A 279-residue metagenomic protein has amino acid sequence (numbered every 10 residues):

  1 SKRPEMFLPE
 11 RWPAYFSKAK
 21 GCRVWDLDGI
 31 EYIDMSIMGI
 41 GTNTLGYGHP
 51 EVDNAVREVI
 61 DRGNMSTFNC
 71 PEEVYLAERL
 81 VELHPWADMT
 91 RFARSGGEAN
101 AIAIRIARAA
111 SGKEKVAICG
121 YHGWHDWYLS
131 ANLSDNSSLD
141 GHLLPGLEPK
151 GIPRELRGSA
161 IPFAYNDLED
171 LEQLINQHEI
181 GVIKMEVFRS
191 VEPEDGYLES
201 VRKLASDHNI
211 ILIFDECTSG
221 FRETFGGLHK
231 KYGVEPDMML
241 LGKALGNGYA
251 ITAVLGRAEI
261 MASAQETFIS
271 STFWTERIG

Functional and structural regions predicted by a protein language model:
S1-G279: Conserved N-terminal phosphate-binding loop of PLP-dependent enzymes in the Aspartate aminotransferase
